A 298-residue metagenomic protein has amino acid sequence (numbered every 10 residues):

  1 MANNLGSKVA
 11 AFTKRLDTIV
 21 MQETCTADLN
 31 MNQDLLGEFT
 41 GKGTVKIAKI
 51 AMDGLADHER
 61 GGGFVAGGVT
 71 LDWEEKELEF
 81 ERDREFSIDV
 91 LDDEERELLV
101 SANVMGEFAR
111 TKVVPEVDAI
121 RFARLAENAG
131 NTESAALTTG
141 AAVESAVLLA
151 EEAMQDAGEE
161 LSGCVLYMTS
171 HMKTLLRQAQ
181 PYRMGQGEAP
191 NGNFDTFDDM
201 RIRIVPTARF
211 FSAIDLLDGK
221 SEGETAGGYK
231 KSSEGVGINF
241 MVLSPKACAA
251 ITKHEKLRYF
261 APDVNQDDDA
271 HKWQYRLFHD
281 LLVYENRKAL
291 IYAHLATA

Functional and structural regions predicted by a protein language model:
A2-M31, L36-G54, L71-E79, E85 (+4 more regions): Sequence/fold signature of self-assembling virion shell proteins
F12, L16, V20-M21, C25 (+4 more regions): Generic structural signal of hydrophobic/aromatic residues within well-ordered alpha-helices of folded domains
I47, L71-S134, A142, D156-M168 (+1 more regions): Long, contiguous amphipathic alpha-helices that act as assembly "spine/axial" helices in icosahedral shell and virion
D57-G62, N286: Short, glycine/acidic-enriched capping/hinge loops at junctions between secondary-structure elements
F64, G68-T70: Active-site-surrounding "flap" and adjacent substrate/cofactor-binding loops of secreted or lumenal enzymes, prototyped
F64, L125-A126, L290: Flexible domain-boundary/linker segments
F108, L149-A153, L290: Short, hydrophobic/aromatic alpha-helical segments in well-folded domains
A129-D198: Extended, solvent-exposed, turn-rich assembly/linker loops in the middle of proteins
